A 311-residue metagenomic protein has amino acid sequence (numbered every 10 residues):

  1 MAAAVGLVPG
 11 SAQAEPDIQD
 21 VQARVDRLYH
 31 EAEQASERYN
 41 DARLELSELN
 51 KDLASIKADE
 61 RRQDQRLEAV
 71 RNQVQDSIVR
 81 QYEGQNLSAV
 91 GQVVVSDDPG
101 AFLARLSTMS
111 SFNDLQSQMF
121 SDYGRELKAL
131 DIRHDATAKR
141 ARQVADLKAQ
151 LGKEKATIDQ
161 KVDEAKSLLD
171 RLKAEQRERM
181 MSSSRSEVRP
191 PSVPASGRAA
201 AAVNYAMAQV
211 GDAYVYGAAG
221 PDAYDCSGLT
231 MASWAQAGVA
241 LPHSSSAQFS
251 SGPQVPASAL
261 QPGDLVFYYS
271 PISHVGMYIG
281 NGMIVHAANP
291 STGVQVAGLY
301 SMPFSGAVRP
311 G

Functional and structural regions predicted by a protein language model:
M1-G6: Bacterial N-terminal signal peptides
G10-R80, T108-G197: Alpha-helical oligomerization segments with coiled-coil/rod-like character
V79, Q85-N86: Eukaryotic protein kinase
A89-V90, A237: Envelope-exposed proteins and targeting segments
G91-V95, R105, M277, G306: Soluble periplasmic/extracytoplasmic beta-strand elements of cell-envelope proteins
V188-G311: Peptidoglycan cell-wall recognition and remodeling modules
